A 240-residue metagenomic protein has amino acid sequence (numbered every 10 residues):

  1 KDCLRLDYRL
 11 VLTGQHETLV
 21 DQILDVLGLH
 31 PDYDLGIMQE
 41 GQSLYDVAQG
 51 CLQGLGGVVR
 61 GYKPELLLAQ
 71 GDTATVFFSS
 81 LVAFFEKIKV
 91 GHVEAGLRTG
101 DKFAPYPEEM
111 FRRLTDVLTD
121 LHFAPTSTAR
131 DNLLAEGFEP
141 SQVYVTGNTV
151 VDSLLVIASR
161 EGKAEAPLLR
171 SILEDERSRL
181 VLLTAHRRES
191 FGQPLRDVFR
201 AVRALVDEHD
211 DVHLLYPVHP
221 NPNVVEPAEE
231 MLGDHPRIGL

Functional and structural regions predicted by a protein language model:
L4-G50, G54: Conserved nucleotide-sugar phosphate-binding/catalytic loop shared by glycosyltransferases and other
V11-T18, L118-Q193: A nucleotide-sugar donor-handling region in carbohydrate enzymes
D21-I23, Q42, G162-L240: Donor-nucleotide binding loops and adjacent catalytic segments primarily of GT-B fold Leloir glycosyltransferases
V59, K63-E65: Proline-aspartate-enriched helix->loop->beta-strand connector
L68-E86: An aromatic- and histidine-rich active-site surface loop
G91-Y106: A short, histidine- and acid-enriched strand-loop-helix "catalytic/donor-clamping" loop that lines the nucleotide-sugar
E108-L121: Membrane-proximal helix-turn-helix segments that form the acceptor-binding/catalytic region of lipid-linked
